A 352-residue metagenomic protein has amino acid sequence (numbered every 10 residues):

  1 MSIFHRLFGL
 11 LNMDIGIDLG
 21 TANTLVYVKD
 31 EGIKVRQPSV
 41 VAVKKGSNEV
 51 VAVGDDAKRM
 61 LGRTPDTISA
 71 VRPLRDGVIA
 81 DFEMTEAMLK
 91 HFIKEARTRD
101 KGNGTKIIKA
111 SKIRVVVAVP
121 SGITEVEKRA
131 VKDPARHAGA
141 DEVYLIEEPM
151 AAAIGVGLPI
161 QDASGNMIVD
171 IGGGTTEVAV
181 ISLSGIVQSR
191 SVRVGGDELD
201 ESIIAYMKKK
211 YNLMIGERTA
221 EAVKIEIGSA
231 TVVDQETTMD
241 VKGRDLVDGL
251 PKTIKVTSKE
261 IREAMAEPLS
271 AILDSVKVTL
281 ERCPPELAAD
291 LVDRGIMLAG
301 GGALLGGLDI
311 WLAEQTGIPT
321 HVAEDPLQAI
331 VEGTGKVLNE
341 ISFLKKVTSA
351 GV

Functional and structural regions predicted by a protein language model:
M1-I171, A179-M297, A303-V352: Nucleotide/phosphate-binding catalytic cleft detector across ATP-hydrolyzing and phosphate-transferring enzymes
G174: Acidic, divalent-metal-coordinating active-site segment for phosphoryl/phosphodiester hydrolysis, typified by short
